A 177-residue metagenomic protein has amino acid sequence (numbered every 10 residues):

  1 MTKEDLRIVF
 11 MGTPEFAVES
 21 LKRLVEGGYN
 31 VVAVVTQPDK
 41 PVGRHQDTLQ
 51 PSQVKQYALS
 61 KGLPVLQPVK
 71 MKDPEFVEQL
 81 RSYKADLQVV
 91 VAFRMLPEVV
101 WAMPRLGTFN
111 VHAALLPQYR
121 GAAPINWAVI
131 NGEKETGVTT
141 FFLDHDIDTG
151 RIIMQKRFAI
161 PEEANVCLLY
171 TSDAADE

Functional and structural regions predicted by a protein language model:
M1-S172: One-carbon transfer enzymes
D173-E177: A short, hydrophobic C-terminal helix/tail in secreted or cell-surface proteins
